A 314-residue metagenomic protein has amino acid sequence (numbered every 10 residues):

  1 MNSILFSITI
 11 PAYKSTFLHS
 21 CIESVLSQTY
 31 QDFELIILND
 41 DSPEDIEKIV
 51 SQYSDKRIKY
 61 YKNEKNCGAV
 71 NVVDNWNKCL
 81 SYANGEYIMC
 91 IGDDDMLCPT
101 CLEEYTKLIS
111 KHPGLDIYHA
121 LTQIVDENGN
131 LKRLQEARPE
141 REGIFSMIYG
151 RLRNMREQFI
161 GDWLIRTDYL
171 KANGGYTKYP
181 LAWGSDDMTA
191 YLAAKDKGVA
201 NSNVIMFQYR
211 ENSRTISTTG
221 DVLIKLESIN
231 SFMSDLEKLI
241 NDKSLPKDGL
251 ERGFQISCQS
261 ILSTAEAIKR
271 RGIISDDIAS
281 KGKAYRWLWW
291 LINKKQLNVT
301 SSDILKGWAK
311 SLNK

Functional and structural regions predicted by a protein language model:
I8, E142-I224: Conserved nucleotide-sugar donor-binding catalytic segment
K14-S27: Short, well-formed alpha-helical segments that are part of the catalytic scaffolds of diverse glycosyltransferases
L26-K65: Acidic donor-binding segment of Leloir-type glycosyltransferases
E64-A83: Glycine-rich, basic loop-to-helix element that forms the pyrophosphate-binding segment of sugar-nucleotide handling
I88: Short aromatic/hydrophobic "clamp" motif used to bind/position activated sugar donors
T100-L134: Conserved donor NDP-sugar-binding/catalytic core segment of glycosyltransferases
E142-R151, A182, I205-S213, T218-K247 (+1 more regions): Catalytic core of nucleotide-sugar-dependent glycosyltransferases
C258-K314: Membrane-interface aromatic/basic loop that binds lipid-linked glycans or pyrophosphate carriers, typified by
